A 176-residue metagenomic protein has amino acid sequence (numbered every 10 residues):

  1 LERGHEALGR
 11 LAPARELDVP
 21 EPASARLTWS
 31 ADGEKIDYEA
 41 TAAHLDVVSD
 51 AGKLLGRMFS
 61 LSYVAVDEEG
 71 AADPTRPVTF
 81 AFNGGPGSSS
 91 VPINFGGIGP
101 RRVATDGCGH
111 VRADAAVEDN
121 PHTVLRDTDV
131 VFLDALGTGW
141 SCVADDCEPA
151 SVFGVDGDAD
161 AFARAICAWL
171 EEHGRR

Functional and structural regions predicted by a protein language model:
L1-E21: Short, surface-exposed beta-strand/turn modules with glycine/proline-rich turns and flanking aromatic residues
R3, A7-R10, K53-G154: N-terminal cap/lid subdomain of alpha/beta-hydrolase-fold enzymes
L17-G70: N-terminal cap/lid segment of alpha/beta-hydrolase-fold proteins
W29, W140, C167-W169: A residue-identity detector for tryptophan
V155-A159: Solvent-exposed, acidic/flexible segments
D160-R176: Conserved acidic catalytic loop of the alpha/beta-hydrolase fold
